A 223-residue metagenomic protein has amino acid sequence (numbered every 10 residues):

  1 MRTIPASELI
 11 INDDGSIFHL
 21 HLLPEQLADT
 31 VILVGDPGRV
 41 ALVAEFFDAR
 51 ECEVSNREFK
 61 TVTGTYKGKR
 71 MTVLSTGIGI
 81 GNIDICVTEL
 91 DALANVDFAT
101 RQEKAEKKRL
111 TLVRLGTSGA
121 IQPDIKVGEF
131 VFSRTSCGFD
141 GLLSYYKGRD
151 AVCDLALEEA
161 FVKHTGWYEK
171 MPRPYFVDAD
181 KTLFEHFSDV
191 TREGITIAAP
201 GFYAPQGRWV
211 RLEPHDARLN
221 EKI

Functional and structural regions predicted by a protein language model:
R2-Y175: Metabolite-binding pocket within alpha/beta catalytic cores that recognizes anionic/polar moieties
A156-I223: Active-site rim beta-loop-alpha module in soluble metabolic enzymes
